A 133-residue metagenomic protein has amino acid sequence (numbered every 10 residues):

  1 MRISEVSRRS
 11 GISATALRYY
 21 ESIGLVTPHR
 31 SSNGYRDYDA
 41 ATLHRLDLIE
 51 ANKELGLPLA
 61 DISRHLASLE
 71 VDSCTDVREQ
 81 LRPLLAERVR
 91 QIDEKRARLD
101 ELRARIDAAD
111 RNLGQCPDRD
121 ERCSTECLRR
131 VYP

Functional and structural regions predicted by a protein language model:
R2, R8, T27, A40-P133: Arg/Lys-rich, alpha-helical DNA-contact motif
V6, S13-A16: Short glycine/proline-centered loop/turn elements that form peptide/ligand docking sites
S7, E21: The alpha-helix within a helix-turn-helix
G11-I12, L25: Short, amphipathic alpha-helix enriched in basic
L17-Y20, I49: Conserved hydrophobic/aromatic packing and binding residues within compact polymer-binding modules
Y20, N33, H65: Residue-level "edge-of-site" marker
V26-N33, D37: Beta-hairpin "wing" of winged helix-turn-helix
